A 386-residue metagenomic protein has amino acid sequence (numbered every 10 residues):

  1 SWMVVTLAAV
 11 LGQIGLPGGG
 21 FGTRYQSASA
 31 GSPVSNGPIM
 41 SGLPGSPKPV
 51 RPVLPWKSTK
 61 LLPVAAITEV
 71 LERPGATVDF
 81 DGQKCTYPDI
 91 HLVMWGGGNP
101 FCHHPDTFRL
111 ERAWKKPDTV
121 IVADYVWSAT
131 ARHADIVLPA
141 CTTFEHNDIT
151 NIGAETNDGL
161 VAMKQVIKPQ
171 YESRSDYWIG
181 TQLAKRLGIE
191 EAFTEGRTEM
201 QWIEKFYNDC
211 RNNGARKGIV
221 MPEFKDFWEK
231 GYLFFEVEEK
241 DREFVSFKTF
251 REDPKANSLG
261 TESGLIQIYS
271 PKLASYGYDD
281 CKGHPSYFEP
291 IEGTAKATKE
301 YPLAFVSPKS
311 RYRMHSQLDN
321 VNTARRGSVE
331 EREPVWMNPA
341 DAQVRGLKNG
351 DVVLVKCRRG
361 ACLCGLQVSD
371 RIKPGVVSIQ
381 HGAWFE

Functional and structural regions predicted by a protein language model:
W2-V5, P105, R174-W178: Conserved active-site and cofactor/substrate-binding residues in soluble primary-metabolism enzymes
M3-V10, T181-K185: Short, hydrophobic/amphipathic alpha-helical patches that form generic packing surfaces within helical domains
V5-R132, T142-I149, K230, F235-R345: Extended redox/cofactor-interaction regions of prokaryotic respiratory oxidoreductases
D118-T119, Y125, K164-K185, L354: Phosphate/diphosphate-binding loops
W127-A131, F144-N151, G360-L363, K373-P374 (+1 more regions): Short gly/pro/ser/thr-enriched loop/turn and capping motifs at secondary-structure boundaries
D135: Catalytic, metal-anchored helix/loop core of enzyme active sites in primary metabolism
F144-D148, D158-P169, N322: Short beta-alpha connecting loops at secondary-structure transitions that line or flank enzyme active sites
D176-K230, S316, V321-W336, A340-E386: Long, contiguous, secondary-structure-rich segments that constitute the structural scaffold of globular domains
